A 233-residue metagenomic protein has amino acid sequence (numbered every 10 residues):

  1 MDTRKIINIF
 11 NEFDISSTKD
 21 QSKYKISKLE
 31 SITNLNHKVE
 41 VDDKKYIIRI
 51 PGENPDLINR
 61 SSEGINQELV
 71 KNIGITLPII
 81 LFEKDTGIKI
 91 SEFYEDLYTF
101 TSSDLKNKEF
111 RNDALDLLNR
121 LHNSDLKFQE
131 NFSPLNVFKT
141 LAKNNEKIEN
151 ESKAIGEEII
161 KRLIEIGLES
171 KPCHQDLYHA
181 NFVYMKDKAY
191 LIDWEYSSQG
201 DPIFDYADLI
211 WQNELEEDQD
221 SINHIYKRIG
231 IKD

Functional and structural regions predicted by a protein language model:
D2, D56-N59, K106-F110, I148 (+2 more regions): Residue-level preference for long, well-ordered alpha-helices that form the structural scaffold of enzyme catalytic
D2-D20, Y24, S124-Q175, H179-A180 (+3 more regions): An alpha-helical support segment within catalytic cores of ATP-dependent transferases
K5, D113, L117, I155 (+1 more regions): Charged catalytic carboxylate motif
S27-E130: ATP-binding pocket architecture of kinase catalytic cores
I32-D43, I47-I48, I160-F204: Active-site acidic catalytic loop and adjacent metal/ATP-binding pocket of ATP-dependent phosphoryl transfer enzymes
G52-D56, Y196, D208: Short histidine/acidic/glycine/proline-rich micro-motifs that form metal- and phosphate-coordinating active-site loops
G64-I65, K108, Y190, A207-I210: Glycine-rich, phosphate-binding/catalytic loops in enzymes
I203-K232: Active-site activation/catalytic loop segments of kinase-like enzymes and analogous catalytic loops in related
